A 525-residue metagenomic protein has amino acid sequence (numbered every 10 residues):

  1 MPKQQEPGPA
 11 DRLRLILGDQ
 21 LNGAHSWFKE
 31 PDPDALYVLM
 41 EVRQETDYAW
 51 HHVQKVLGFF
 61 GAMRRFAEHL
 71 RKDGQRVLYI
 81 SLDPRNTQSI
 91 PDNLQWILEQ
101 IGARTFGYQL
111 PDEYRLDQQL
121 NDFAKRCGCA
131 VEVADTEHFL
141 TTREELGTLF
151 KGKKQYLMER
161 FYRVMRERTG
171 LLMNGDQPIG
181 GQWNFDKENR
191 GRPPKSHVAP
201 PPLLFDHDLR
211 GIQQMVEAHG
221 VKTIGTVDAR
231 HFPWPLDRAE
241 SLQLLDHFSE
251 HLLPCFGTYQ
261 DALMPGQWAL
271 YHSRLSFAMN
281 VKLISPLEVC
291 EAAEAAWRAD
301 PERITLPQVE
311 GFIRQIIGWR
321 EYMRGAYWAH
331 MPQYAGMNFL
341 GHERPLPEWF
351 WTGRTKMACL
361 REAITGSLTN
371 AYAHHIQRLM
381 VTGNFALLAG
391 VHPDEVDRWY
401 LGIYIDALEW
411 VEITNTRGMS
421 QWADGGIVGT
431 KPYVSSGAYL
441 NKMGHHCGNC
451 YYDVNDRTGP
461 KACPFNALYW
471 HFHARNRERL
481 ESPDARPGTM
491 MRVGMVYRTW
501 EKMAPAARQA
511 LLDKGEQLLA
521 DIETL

Functional and structural regions predicted by a protein language model:
P2-I80: N-terminal beta-strand-loop-alpha-helix module at the start of alpha/beta ligand-binding or catalytic domains
Q5, L17, G266-S276, V281-L525: C-terminal catalytic domain of photolyase/cryptochrome flavoproteins, centering on the FAD-binding pocket
P9-W27, V53, G180-T305, R475 (+1 more regions): Substrate/cofactor-recognition hotspot
I16-Q20, L82-D83, Y108-E113: Structural motif
A24-F28, A49-H51, S89-D92, L116-N121 (+2 more regions): A short acidic (Asp/Glu
F28, D34, V38-R43, R65-E68 (+6 more regions): Alpha-helical membrane-anchoring segments
L78-Q88: Short beta->alpha junction loops
S89-W234, R417: Beta-rich, aromatic/charged-enriched effector core domains that present basic-aromatic interfaces for binding
